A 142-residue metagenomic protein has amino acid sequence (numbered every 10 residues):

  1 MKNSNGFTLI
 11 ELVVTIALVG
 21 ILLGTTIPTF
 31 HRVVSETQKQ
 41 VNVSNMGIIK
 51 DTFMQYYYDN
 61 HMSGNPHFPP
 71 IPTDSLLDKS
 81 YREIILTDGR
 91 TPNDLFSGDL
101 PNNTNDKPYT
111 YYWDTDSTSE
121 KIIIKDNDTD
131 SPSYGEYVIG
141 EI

Functional and structural regions predicted by a protein language model:
M1-N3, I48, S119, I123: Generic N-terminal leader/processing signal
K2-F30: N-terminal single-pass transmembrane signal-anchor helix
V13-L18, I49, Y81, R90-T91: N-terminal functional modules and adjacent low-complexity/disordered segments of proteins
P28, S35, M46, S75-D78: General helical secondary-structure elements
S35-S63: Membrane-proximal N-terminal amphipathic helix
Y58-T129, I139-I142: Extracellular/periplasmic head regions of type IV pilus-like filament subunits
G135-E136: Edge beta-strands of extracellular beta-sandwich domains
